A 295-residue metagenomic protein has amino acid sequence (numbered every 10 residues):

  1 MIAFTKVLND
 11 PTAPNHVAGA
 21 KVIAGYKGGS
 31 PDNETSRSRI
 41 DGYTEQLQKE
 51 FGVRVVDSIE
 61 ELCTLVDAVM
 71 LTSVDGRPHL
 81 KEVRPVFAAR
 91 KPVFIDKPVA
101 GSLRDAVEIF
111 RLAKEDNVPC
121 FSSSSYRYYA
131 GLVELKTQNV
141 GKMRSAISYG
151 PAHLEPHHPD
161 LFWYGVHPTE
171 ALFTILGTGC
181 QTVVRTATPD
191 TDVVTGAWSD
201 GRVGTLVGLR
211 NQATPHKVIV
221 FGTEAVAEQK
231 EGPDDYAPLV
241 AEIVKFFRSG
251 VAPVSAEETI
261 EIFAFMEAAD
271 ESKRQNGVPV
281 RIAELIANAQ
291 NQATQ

Functional and structural regions predicted by a protein language model:
M1-A89, K114-E115, Q275, I282: N-terminal glycine-/serine-/threonine-rich beta1-alpha1-beta2 phosphate-ribose binding loop of Rossmann-like
D57, I95, C120-S122: Hydrophobic residues in well-ordered beta-strands that form the structural core
E61, V69-M70, R248-Q295: C-terminal helix-rich "cap/oligomerization" subdomain common to oxidoreductases
E82, I109, A268-A269: Aromatic/hydrophobic pocket-lining residues that form π-stacking "cages" and hydrophobic walls in ligand
R90-P92, K97-P98: Short helix/strand-capping hinge loops at secondary-structure junctions that flank key functional elements
V99-H158: A contiguous active-site-proximal alpha/beta segment in oxidoreductase catalytic domains
A146-A213, E257-A264: Rossmann-like dinucleotide-binding domain that binds NAD(P)(H)
T191-A241: C-terminal substrate-binding/catalytic lobe of Rossmann-fold NAD(P)-dependent oxidoreductases
